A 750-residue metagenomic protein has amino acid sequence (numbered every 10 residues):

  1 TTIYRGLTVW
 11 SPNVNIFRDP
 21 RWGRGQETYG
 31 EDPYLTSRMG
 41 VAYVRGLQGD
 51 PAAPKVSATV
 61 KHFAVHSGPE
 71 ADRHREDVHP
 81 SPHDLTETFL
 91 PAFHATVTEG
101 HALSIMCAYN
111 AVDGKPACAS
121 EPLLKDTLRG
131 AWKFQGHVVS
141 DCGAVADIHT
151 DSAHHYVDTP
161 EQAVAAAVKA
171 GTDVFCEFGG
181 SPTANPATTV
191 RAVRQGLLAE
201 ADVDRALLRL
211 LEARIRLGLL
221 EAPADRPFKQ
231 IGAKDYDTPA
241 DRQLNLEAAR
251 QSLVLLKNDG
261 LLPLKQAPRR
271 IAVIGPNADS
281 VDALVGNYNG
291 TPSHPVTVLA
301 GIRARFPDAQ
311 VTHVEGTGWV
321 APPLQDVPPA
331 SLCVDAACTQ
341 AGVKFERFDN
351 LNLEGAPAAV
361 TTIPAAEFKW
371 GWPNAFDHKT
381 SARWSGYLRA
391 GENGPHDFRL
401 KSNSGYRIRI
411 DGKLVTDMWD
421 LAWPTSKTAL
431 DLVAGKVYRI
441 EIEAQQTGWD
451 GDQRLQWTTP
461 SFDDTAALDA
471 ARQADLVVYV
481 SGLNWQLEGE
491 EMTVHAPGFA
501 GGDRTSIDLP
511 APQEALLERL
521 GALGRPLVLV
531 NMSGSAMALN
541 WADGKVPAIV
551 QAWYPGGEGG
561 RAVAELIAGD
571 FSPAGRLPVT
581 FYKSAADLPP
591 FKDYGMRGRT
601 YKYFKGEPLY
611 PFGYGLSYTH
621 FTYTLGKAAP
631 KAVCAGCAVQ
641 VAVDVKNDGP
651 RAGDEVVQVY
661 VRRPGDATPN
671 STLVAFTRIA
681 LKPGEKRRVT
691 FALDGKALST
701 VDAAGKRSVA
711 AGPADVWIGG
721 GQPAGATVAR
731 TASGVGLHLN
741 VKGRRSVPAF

Functional and structural regions predicted by a protein language model:
T1-D397, K401-V701, A711-I718, Q722 (+1 more regions): Glycoside hydrolase catalytic-domain context in secreted enzymes
A704-R707, T727: Short proline/glycine-enriched turn/loop segments at secondary-structure junctions
A726-A749: Short beta-strand elements
